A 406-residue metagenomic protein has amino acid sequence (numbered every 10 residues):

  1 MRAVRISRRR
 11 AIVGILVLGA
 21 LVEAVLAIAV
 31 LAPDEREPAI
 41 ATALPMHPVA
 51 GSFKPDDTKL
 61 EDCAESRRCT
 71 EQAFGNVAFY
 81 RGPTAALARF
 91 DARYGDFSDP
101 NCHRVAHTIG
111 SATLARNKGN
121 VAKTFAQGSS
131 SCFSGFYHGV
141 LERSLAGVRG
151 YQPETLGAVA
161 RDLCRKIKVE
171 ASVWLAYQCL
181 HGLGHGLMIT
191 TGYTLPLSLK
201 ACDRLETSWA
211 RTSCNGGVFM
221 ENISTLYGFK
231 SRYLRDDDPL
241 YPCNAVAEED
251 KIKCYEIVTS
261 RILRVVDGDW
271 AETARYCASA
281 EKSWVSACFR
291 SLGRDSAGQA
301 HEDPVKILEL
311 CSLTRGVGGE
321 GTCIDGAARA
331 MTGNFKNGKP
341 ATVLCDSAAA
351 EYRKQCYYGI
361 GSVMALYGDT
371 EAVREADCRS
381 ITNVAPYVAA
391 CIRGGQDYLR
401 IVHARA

Functional and structural regions predicted by a protein language model:
M1-R2, L21: Short, intrinsically disordered terminal tails adjacent to the first/last structured region
R2-I12: Short, low-complexity patches enriched in S/T/P/G
R9-A11, A24, K354: Hydrophobic alpha-helical segments, especially transmembrane helices and their immediate juxtamembrane helical caps
I12-G14, D34-E35: A structural signal for short hydrophobic/aromatic patches embedded in well-ordered alpha helices
V13-A27: Hydrophobic membrane-insertion alpha-helices, especially the h-region of bacterial N-terminal signal peptides
A24-A43: C-terminal region of N-terminal signal peptides and the immediate post-cleavage residues of exported proteins
A39-A406: Non-catalytic tandem-repeat scaffold regions and their flanking low-complexity/translocation tails
